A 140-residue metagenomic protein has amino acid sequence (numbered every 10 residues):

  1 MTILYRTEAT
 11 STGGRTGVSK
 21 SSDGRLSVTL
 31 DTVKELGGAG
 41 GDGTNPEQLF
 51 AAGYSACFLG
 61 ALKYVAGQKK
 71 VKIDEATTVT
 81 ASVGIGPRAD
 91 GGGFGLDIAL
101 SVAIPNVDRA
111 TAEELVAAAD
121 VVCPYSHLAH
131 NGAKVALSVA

Functional and structural regions predicted by a protein language model:
M1-A52, L59-A140: Extended beta-strand/beta-hairpin segments
